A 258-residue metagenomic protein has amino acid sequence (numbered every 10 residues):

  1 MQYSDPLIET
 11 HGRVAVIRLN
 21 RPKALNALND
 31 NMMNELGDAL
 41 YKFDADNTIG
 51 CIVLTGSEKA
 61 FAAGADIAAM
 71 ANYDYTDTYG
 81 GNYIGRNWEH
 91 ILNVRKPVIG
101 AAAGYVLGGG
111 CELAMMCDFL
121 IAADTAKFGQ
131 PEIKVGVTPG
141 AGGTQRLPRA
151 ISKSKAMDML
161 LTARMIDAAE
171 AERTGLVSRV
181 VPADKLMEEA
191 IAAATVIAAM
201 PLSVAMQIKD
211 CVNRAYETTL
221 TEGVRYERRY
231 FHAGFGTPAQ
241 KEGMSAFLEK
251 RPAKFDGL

Functional and structural regions predicted by a protein language model:
M1, N34-D38, T78-Y83, R214: Short gly/ser/thr-rich secondary-structure transition/capping motifs
M1-A15, F61, A163-A169, E188 (+1 more regions): C-terminal alpha-helix plus adjacent terminal tail
M1-S57, E89: Conserved CoA-thioester-binding segment of acyl-CoA-metabolizing enzymes
L7, G56-N93, V106, K134-G136 (+1 more regions): Glycine- (often His-adjacent) and acidic-residue-rich active-site loop that binds/positions the CoA thioester
I17, R21, L36, L54 (+6 more regions): Terminal peptide-recognition signature
A27-D30, A63, N72, L161 (+3 more regions): Phosphate-coordinating loops and pocket residues in cytosolic domains that bind phosphorylated ligands
N31, E35, Y83, H90 (+3 more regions): Charged catalytic carboxylate motif
L92-S203, T237, E242-S245, R251 (+1 more regions): Crotonase-fold acyl-CoA enzyme core
